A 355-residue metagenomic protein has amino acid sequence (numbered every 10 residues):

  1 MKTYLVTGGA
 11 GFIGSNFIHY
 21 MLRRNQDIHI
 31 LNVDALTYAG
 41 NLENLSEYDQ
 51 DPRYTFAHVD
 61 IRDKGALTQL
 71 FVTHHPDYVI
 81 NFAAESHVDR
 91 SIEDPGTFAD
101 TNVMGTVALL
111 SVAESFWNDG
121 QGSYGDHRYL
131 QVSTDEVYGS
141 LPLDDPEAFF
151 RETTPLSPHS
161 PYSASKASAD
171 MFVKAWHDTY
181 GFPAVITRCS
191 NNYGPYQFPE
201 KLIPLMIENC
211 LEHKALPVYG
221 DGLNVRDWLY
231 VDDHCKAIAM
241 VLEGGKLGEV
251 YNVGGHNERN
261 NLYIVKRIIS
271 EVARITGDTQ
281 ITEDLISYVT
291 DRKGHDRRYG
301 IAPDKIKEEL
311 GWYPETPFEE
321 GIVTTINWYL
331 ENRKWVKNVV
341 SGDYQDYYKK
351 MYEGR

Functional and structural regions predicted by a protein language model:
M1-N192, L242, T324, Y329-N332 (+1 more regions): N-terminal Rossmann-like NAD(P)+-binding domain of SDR-like oxidoreductases, especially those catalyzing
Y4-L5, F17, R24, I30 (+5 more regions): C-terminal substrate-binding subdomain of Rossmann-fold SDR/epimerase-dehydratase oxidoreductases
G8, S163-A164, Q197, W228 (+1 more regions): Residue-level marker of alpha-helix boundaries and capping positions
N41-N44, D94, F198-L202, I264 (+1 more regions): Residues at alpha-helix caps and immediate loop-helix transition turns in enzyme cores, especially N- and C-cap
H87, G194, F198, D227-Y230: Active-site helix-initiating loop/hinge in glycosyltransferases
G120, G194-Y196, D296: A generic structural signal for short coil/turn motifs at secondary-structure boundaries
D144-D145, P199-I207: A glycine/serine/threonine-rich, flexible loop-to-helix segment that serves as the NAD(P) cofactor-binding "lid"
